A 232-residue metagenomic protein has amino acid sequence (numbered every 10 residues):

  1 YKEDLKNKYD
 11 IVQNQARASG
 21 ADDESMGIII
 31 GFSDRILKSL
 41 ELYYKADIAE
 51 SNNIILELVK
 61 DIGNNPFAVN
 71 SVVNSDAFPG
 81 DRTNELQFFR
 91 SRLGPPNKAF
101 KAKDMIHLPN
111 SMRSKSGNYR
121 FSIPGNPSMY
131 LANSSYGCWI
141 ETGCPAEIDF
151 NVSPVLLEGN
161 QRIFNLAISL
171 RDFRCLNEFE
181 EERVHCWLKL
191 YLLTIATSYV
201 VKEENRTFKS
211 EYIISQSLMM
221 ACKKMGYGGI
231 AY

Functional and structural regions predicted by a protein language model:
Y1-E85, R90-P95, F100-S114, N118 (+2 more regions): Active-site and NAD+-binding cores of ADP-ribose-processing enzymes
R120-N126: Short glycine-enriched loop/turn motifs at secondary-structure junctions
N126-A132: Short, well-ordered beta-strand elements within core beta-sheets of diverse protein domains
S135-A146: Short active-site loop/helix that positions an aromatic residue
